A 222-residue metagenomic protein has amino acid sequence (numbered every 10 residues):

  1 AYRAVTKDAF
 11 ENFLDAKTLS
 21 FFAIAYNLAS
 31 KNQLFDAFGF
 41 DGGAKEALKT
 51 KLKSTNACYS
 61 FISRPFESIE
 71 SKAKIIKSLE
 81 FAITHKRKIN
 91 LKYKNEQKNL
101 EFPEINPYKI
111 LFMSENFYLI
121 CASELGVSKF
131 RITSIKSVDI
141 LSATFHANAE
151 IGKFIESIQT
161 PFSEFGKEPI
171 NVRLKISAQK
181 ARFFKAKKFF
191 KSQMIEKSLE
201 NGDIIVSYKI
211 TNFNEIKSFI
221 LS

Functional and structural regions predicted by a protein language model:
A1-K7: Minor-groove-contacting beta-hairpin "wing" of winged helix-turn-helix DNA-binding domains
Y2, L19-S20, I89, P103 (+2 more regions): A broad, low-specificity signal marking well-ordered, structured residues that form hydrophobic/aromatic
V5, K94, S177: Short loop/turn motifs enriched for small/polar and acidic residues
D8-K94: Bulky hydrophobic/aromatic content
F10-N12, S30-K31, K98-E101, A181-F184 (+1 more regions): Short, surface-exposed beta-strand/loop "edge" segments at domain boundaries and coil↔beta transitions
S54-R173, F213-I216: Core beta-strand-centered patch of the WYL/Sm-like small regulatory domain
E156-S222: Polybasic (Lys/Arg-rich)
